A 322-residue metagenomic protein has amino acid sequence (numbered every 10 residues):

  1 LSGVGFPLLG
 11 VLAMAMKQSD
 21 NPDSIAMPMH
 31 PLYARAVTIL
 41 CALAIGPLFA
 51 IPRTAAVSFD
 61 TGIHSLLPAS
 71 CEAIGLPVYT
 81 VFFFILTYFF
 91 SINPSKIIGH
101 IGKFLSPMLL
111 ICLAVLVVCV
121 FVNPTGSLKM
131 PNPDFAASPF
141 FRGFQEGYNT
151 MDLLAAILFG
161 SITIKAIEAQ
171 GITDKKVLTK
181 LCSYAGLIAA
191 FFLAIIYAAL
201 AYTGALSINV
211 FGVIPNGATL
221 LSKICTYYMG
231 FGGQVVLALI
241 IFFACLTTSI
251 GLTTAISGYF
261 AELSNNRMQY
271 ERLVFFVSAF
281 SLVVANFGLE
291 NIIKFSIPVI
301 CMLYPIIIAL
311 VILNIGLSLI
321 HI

Functional and structural regions predicted by a protein language model:
G5, L9, M108-V120, L153-A155 (+3 more regions): Selective recognition of specific alpha-helical transmembrane segments in multi-pass small-molecule
Q18-S24, F84-L105, A169-I172, L282-K294 (+1 more regions): Membrane-water interface regions at transmembrane-helix termini and the short interhelical loops of multi-pass membrane
D23-S24, I196-L246, E262, P298: TM-loop-TM module centered on a large, flexible mid-protein loop between adjacent transmembrane helices in multi-pass
P31-I45, P77-V81, S138-E146, Y227-A244 (+1 more regions): Select transmembrane alpha-helical segments in multipass membrane proteins
L43, C119-T125, F135-L200, A238-T248: Hydrophobic, membrane-embedded alpha-helices of multi-pass small-molecule transporters
A56-G75, E168-A169, S249-F276: Helix-loop-helix connectors at the membrane interface of multi-pass transporters/channels
I188, F192, L246, A261-E290: Loop-to-transmembrane helix boundary motifs in multi-pass membrane proteins
I320-I322: Conserved small/polar residues in nucleotide/adenosyl-binding loops
